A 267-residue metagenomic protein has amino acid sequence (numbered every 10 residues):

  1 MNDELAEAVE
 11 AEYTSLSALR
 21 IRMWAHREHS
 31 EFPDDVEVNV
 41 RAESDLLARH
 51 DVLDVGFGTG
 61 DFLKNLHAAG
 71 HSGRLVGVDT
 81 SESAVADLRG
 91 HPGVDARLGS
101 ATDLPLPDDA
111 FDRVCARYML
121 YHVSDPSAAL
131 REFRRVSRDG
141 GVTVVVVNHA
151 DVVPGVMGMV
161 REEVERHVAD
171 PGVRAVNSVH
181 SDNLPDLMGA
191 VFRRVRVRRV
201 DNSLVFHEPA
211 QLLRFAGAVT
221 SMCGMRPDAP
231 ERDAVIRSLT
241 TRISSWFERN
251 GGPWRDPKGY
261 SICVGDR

Functional and structural regions predicted by a protein language model:
M1-L47, D61-N65: Conserved class I S-adenosyl-L-methionine
P33, S178, N183-R267: Conserved Class I S-adenosyl-L-methionine
D51, G141-V142: Short glycine-centered segments of the SAM/dcSAM-binding site in methyltransferase folds
L53, T59-D103: Class I SAM-dependent methyltransferase SAM/SAH-binding core
T102-R113: A short acidic, Gly/Pro-enriched loop at the edge of an enzyme's catalytic core that lines a small-molecule cofactor
R113-D125: A short SAM/SAH-binding and catalytic strip from SAM-dependent methyltransferases
S127-D139: A short glycine-rich, Lys/Arg-flanked "PGG" loop and its adjoining helix->strand segment in the class I
V144-R166: Conserved class I S-adenosyl-L-methionine
